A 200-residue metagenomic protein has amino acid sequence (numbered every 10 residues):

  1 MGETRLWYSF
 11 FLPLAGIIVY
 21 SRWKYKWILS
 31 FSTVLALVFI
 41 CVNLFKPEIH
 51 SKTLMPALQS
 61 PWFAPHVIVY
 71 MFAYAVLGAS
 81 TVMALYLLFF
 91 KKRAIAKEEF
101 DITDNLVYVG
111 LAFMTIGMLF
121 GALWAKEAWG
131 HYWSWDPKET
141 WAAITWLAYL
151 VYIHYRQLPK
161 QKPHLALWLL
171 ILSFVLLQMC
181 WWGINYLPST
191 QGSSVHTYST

Functional and structural regions predicted by a protein language model:
M1-T200: Polytopic transmembrane helical bundles with strong interfacial aromatic enrichment
